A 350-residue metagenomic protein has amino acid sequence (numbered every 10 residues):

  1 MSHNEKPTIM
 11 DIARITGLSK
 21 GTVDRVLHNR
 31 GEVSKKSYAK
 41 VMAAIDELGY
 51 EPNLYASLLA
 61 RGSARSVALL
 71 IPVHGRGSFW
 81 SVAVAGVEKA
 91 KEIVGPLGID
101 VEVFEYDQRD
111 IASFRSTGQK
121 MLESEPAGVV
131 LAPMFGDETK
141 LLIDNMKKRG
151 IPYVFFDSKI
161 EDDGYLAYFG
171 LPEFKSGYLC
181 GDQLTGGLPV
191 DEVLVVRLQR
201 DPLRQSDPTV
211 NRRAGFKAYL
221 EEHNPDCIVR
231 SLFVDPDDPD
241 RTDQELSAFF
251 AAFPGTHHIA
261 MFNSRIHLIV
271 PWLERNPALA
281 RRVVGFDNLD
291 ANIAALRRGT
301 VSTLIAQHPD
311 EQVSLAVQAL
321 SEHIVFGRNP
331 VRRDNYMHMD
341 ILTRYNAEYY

Functional and structural regions predicted by a protein language model:
M1-R61: N-terminal helix-turn-helix DNA-binding module of bacterial transcription factors
A44, R204, L220, H308-Y350: Hinge/cleft segment of the Venus flytrap/periplasmic-binding protein
N53-A112: Amphipathic helical "hinge" segments at domain boundaries
P72-S81, V103-S113, F135, G170-S176 (+5 more regions): Hinge/beta->alpha junction and helix N-cap segments in small-molecule ligand-binding domains
I93-L97, R149, L220-C227, E274-A280: Short helix-capping segments at alpha-helix termini
V129-K147, R230-A291: Hydrophobic alpha-helical
E138-K175, L289-R297: Flexible loop/hinge segments that line or gate small-molecule binding clefts
Y168-L194, N292, H308-V325: Hydrophobic alpha-helical segments within soluble ligand-binding/sensing domains
